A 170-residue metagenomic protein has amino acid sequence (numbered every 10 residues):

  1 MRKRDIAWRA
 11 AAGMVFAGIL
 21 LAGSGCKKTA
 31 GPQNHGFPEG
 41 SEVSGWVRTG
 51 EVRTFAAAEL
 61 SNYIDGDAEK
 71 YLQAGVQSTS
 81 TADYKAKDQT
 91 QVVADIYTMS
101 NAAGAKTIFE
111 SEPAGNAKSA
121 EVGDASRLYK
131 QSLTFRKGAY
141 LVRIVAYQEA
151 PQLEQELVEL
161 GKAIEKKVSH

Functional and structural regions predicted by a protein language model:
M1-W8: N-terminal secretory signal peptides that target proteins for export/translocation
A7, V92-A94, G161: Conserved short hydrophobic patches within well-ordered secondary structure
A11-A22: Bacterial N-terminal signal peptides
A22-G23, F135-Y140: Extended, hydrophobic interaction surfaces within ordered domains
C26-T90, G115-S119, L141, Y147-H170: N-terminal "mature-domain start" segment
T79, T90-V93, R127-Q131: Short, surface-exposed coil-to-beta transition loops
K87-A105: Mid-length scaffold segments of soluble, non-membrane domains
S100-K137: Short, internal acidic amphipathic alpha-helical interface segments that mediate docking to partner proteins
